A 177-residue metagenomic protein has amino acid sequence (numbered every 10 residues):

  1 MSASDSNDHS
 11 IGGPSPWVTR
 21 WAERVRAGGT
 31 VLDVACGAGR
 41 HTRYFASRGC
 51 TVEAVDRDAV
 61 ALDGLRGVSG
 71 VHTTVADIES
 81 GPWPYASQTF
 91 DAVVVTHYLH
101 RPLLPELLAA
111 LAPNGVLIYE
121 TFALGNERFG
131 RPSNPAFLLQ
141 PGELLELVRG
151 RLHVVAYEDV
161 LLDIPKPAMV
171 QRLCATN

Functional and structural regions predicted by a protein language model:
M1-R26: S-adenosyl-L-methionine
G28-G37: Conserved class I S-adenosyl-L-methionine
R40-S80: Class I SAM-dependent methyltransferase SAM/SAH-binding core
W83-A92: A short acidic, Gly/Pro-enriched loop at the edge of an enzyme's catalytic core that lines a small-molecule cofactor
L111-A112: Helix-to-beta-strand junctions that scaffold the AdoMet/dcAdoMet cofactor pocket in Class I SAM-dependent enzymes
G115-A123: Conserved beta-strand signature within the Rossmann-like core of class I S-adenosyl-L-methionine
A136-R151: Short alpha-helix
L162-N177: Core SAM-dependent methyltransferase catalytic element
